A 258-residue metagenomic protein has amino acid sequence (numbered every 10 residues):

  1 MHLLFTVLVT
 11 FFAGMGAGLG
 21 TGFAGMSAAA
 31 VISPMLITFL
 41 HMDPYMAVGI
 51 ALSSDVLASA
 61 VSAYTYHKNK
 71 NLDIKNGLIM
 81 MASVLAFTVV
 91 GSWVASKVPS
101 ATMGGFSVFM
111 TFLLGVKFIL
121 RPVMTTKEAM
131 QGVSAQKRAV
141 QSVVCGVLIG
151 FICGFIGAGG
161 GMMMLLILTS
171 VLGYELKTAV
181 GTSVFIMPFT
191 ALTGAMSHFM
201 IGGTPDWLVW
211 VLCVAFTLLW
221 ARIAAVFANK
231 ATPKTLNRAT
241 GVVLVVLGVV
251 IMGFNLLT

Functional and structural regions predicted by a protein language model:
M1-L19, V31-F39, P44, T65-F151 (+2 more regions): Juxtamembrane transmembrane-helix boundary motif
M1-T6, T10, S53-Y64, G159-L168 (+1 more regions): Hydrophobic, membrane-facing alpha-helical anchors
G18, V48-V56, V180-A191, L244: Transmembrane helix-bundle signature of multi-pass membrane transporters/permeases
F23-I32, G157-I167: Transmembrane helix boundary and interhelical junction motifs in multipass membrane proteins
M42-I50, K75-N76, G173-V184: Membrane-interface alpha-helices at helix entry/exit sites of multi-pass transporters
S54, T182-H198, L208-A221: A small-residue-rich subset of transmembrane alpha-helices
T126-K127, A158-M163, Y174-T178: Short, structured loop/turn "capping" segments at alpha-beta junctions
